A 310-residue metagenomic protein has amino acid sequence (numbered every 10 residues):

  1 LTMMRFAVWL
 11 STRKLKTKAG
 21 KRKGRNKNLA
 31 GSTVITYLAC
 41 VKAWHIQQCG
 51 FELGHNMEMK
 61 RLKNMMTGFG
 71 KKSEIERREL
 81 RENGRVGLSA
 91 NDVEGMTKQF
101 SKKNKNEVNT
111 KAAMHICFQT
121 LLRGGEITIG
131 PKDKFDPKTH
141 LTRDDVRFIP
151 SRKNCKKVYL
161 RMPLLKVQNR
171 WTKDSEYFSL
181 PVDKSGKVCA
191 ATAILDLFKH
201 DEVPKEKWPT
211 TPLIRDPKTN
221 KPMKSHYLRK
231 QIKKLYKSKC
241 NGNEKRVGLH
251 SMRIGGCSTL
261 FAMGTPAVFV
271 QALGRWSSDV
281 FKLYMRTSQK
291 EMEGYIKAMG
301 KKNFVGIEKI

Functional and structural regions predicted by a protein language model:
L1-I310: Extended, non-catalytic subsegments within catalytic or DNA/protein-binding/adaptor domains
